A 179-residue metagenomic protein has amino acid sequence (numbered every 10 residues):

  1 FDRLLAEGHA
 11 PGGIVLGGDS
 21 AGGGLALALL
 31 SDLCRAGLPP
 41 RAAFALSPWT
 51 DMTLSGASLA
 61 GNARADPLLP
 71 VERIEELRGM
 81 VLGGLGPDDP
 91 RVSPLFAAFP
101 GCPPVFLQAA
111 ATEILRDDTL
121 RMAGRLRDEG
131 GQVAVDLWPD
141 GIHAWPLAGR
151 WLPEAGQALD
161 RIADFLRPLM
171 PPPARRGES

Functional and structural regions predicted by a protein language model:
F1-S179: Alpha/beta-hydrolase superfamily serine-hydrolase fold, recognizing
